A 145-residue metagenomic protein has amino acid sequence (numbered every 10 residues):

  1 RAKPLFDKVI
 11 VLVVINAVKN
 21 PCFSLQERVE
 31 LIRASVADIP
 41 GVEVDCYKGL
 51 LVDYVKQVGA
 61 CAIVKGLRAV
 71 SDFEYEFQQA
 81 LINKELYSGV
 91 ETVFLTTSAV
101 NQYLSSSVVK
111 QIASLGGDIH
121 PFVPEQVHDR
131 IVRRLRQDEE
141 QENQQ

Functional and structural regions predicted by a protein language model:
R1-Q145: Nucleotidyltransferase catalytic core that binds NTPs
